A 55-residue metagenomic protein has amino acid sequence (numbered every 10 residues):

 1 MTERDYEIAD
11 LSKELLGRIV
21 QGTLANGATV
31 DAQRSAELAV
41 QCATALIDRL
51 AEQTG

Functional and structural regions predicted by a protein language model:
M1-G55: Intrinsically disordered, low-complexity, basic-enriched segments
